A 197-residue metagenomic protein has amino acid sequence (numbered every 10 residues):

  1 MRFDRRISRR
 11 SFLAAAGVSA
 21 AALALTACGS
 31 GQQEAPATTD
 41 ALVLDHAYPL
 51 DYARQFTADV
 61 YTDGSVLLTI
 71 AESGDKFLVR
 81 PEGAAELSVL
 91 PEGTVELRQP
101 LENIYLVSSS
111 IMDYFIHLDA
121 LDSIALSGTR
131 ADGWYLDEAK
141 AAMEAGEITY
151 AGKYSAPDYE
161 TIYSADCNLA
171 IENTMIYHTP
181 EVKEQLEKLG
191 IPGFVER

Functional and structural regions predicted by a protein language model:
M1-I7, A14-A27: N-terminal secretory signal peptides
F3-D4, S19, Q32, V95 (+2 more regions): Short N-terminal micro-motifs specific to bacterial/archaeal maturation and metal-cluster initiation sites
C28-P36: Bacterial lipoprotein signal-peptidase II cleavage site
A35-V60: N-terminal low-complexity, Pro/Thr/Ser-rich intrinsically disordered segments that act as propeptides or flexible
T57-S65, A71-E72: Short, ordered beta-strand-loop transition motifs
L67-Y163, L169-I176: A short, structured surface patch at a secondary-structure boundary
E160, S164-I171, M175-R197: Extracytoplasmic substrate-binding proteins
